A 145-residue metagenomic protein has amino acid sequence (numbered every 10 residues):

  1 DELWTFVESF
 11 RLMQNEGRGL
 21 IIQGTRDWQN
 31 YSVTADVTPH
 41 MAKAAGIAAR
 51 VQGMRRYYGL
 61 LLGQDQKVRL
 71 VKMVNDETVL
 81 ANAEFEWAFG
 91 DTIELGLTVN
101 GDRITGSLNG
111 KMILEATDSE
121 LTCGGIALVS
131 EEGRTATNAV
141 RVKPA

Functional and structural regions predicted by a protein language model:
D1-G19: Extracellular glycan-recognition surfaces and repeat-rich motifs
T5-F6, L62-G63, V99-G101: Generic beta-strand structural signal
M13-V74: Secretory/extracellular carbohydrate-interaction modules and structurally similar beta-sandwich "look-alikes"
R26, G53, V99-G101, S130-E132: A generic beta-sheet turn/junction motif
A35, F89-A116: Carbohydrate-binding surfaces in secreted/extracellular proteins
V74-G96: Short, aromatic/His-centered strand-loop micro-motif at the edge of beta-sheets
I113-V142: Flexible glycan-contacting loops in extracellular carbohydrate-active proteins
